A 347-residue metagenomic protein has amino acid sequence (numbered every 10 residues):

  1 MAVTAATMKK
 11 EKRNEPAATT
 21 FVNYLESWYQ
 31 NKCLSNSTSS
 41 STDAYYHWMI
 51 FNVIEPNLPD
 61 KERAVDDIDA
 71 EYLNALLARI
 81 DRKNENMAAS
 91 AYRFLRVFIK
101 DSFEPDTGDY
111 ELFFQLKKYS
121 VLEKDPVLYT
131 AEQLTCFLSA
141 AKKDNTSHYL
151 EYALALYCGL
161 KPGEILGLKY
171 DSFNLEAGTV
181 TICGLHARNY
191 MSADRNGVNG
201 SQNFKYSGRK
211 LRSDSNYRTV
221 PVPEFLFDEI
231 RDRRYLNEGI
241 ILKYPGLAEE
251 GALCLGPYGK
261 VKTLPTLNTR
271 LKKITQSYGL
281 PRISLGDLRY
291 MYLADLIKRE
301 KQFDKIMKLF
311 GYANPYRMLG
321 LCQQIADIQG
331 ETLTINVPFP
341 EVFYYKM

Functional and structural regions predicted by a protein language model:
E11-N23, S41, E55-A78, K260 (+1 more regions): A Lys/Arg-rich helix-loop hairpin that forms a DNA/phosphate-binding surface
A17-I50, I80-K83: Short, aromatic/basic-rich helix-turn unit that serves as a nucleic-acid recognition element
M49-P56, A70, D81-Q115, K161: N-terminal DNA-binding recognition helix of tyrosine site-specific recombinases/integrases
A89, L116-P162, L166, E176 (+1 more regions): Basic, Lys/Arg- and aromatic-enriched nucleic-acid-binding interface segment
L128, H186, F310-F339, K346-M347: Catalytic-site neighborhood detector that most strongly recognizes the C-terminal catalytic loop/helix of tyrosine
L168-I230: Conserved tyrosine-mediated DNA breakage-rejoining catalytic core shared by Y-recombinases
F173-T179, K301-C322: Short, polar N-cap/turn motifs at the start of nucleic acid-interacting alpha helices
G239-Y244, K260-V261, P265-K308, Y312 (+1 more regions): Short, basic (Lys/Arg/His-rich) helix/loop patches that form interaction surfaces in the mid-to-C-terminal regions
